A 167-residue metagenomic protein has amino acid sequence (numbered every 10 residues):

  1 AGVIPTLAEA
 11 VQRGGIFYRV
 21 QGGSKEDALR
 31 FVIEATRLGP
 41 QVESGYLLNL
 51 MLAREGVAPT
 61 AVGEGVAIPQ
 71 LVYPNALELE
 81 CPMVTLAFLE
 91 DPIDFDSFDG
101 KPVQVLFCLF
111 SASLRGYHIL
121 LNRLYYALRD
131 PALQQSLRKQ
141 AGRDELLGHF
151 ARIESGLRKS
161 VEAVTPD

Functional and structural regions predicted by a protein language model:
A1-D167: Cytosolic covalent-transfer regions centered on His/Cys nucleophiles that carry phosphoryl or persulfide groups
